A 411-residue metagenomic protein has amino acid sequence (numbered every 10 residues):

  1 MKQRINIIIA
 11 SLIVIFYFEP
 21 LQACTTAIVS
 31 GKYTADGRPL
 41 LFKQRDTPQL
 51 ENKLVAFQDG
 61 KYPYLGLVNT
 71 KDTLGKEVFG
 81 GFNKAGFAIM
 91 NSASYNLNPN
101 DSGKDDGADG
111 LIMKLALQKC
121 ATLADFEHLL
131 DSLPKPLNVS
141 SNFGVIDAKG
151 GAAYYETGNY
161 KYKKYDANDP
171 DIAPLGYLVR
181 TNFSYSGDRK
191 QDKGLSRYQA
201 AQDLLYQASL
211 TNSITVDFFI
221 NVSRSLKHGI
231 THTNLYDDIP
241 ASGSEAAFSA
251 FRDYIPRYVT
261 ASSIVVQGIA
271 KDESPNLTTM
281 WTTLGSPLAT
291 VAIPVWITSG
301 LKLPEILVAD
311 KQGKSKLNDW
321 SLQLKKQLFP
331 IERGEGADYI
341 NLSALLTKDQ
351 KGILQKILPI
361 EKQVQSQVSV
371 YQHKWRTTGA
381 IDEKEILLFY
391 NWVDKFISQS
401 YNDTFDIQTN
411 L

Functional and structural regions predicted by a protein language model:
M1-I8: Bacterial N-terminal signal peptides that target proteins for export
I5, F16, T279-W281: Intrinsic low-complexity, intrinsically disordered segments enriched in polar/basic residues
A10-F18: Hydrophobic helical h-region of N-terminal Sec-dependent signal peptides in bacterial secretory/periplasmic proteins
E19-A23: Sec/Tat signal peptide C-region and signal peptidase I cleavage site
T25-G75, G80-F82, N91-L115, D147-L411: C-terminal, well-structured catalytic/ligand-binding subdomain of enzymes
D36-R38, A85-F87, T122-L123, N138-V139: Loop/turn elements at helix/coil->beta-strand transitions in domains of secreted/extracellular proteins
G86, F126, I264: A residue-level signal for conserved active-site and pocket-lining positions in enzyme catalytic cores
D101-G144: Proteins synthesized as precursors that undergo proteolytic processing into mature forms
